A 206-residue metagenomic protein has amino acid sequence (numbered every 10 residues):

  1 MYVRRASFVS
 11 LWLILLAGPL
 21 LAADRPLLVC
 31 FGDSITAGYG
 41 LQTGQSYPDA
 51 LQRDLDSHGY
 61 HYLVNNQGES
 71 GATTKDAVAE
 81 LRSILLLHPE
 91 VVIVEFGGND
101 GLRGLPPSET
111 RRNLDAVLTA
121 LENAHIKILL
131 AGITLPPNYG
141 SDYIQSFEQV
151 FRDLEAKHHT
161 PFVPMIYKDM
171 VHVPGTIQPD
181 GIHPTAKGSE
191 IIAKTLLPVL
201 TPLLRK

Functional and structural regions predicted by a protein language model:
M1-S10: Bacterial N-terminal signal peptides that target proteins for export
W12-L15: Gram-negative bacterial Sec-dependent N-terminal signal peptides
A17-P19: N-terminal signal peptide c-region/cleavage motif recognized by signal peptidases
A22-S70, E80-H88: Serine-esterase "nucleophile elbow" of acetyl-processing enzymes
A50, Y60, D76-K206: Alpha-helical cap/lid subdomain in secreted, periplasmic, or secretory-pathway luminal O-acyl-processing enzymes
G71-K75: N-terminal helical cap/lid subdomain that shapes the substrate entry/recognition surface in HAD-like hydrolases
